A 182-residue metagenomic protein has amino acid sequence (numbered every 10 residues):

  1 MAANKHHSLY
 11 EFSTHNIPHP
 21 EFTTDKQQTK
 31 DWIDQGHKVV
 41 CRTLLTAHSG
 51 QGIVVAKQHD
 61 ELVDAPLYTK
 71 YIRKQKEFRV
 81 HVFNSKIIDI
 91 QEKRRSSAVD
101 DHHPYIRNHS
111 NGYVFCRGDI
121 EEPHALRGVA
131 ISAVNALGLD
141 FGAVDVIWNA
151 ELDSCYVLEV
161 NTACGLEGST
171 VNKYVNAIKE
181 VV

Functional and structural regions predicted by a protein language model:
M1-Q35: Conserved N-proximal alpha/beta basic substrate-recognition cap immediately N-terminal to, or forming the N-lobe
L9, R42, E159-N161: Active-site ExK catalytic segment of metal-dependent nucleases
I17, H37, N135-F141: Short secondary-structure junctions
E21, C41-R42, Y68: General beta-strand structural signal in soluble alpha/beta enzymes
V39, K86-D89, G142, Y156-L158: Protein kinase-like catalytic core scaffold
L45-V129: Phosphate-binding site of ATP-dependent enzymes
N135-L139, W148-V182: C-terminal active-site "lid" helix and adjoining low-complexity regulatory extension at the edge of ATP-using catalytic
V144-V146: Hydrophobic residue at the +6 position relative to the catalytic HRD Asp in the kinase catalytic loop
